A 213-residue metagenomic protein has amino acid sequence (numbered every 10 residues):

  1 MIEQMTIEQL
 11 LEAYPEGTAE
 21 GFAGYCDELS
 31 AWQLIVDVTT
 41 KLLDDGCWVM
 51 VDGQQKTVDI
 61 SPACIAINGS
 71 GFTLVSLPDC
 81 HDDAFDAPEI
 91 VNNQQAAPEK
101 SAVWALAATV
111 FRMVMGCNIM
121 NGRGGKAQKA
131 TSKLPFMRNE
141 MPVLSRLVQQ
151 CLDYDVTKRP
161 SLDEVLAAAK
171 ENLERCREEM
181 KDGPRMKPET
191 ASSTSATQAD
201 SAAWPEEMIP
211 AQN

Functional and structural regions predicted by a protein language model:
Y14-D37: Activation segment of protein kinase catalytic domains, centered on the conserved DFG
L42-N68: Catalytic-loop of the protein kinase fold
E89-K100: Conserved end of the kinase activation segment
M113-C117: Hydrophobic anchor on a C-lobe helix of Hanks-type protein kinase catalytic domains
N139-L152: Conserved C-terminal C-lobe helix
Y154-P160, E164-E179: Terminal C-lobe "cap" of eukaryotic-type protein kinase domains
R177-N213: Regulatory extensions appended to serine/threonine kinase catalytic cores
